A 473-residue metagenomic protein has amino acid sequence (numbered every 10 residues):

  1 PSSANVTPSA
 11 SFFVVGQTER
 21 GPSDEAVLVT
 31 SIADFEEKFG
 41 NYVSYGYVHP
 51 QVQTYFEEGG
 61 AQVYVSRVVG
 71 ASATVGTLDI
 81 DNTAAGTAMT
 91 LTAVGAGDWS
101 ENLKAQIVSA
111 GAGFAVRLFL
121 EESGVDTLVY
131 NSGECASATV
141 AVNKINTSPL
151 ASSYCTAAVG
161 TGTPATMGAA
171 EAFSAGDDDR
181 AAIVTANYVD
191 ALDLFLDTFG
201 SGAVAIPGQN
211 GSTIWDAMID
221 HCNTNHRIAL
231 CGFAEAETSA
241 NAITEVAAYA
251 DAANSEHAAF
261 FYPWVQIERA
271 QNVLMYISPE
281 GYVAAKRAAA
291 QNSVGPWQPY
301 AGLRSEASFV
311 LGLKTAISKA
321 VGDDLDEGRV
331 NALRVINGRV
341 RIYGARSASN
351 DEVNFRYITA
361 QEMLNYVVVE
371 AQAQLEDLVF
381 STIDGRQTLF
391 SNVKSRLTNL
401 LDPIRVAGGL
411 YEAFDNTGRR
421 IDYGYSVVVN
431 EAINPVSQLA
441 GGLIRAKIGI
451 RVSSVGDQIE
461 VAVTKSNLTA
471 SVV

Functional and structural regions predicted by a protein language model:
P1-D79, T83, M89-G95, D190-V473: Structured, hydrophobic secondary-structure cores that serve as assembly/anchoring elements
V14, G124, L128, A158 (+2 more regions): Detector for intrinsically disordered, low-structure N-terminal pre-sequences
F35-E37, T77-L150: Extended, beta-strand-rich, solvent-exposed assembly scaffolds of outer structural proteins
V63, E101-S109, S152-A157, Y425-V429: Generic structural motif
S148, G160-T161: Short, hydrophobic/aliphatic alpha-helical segments
C155-G160, G168: Compositionally biased, intrinsically disordered linkers/stalks adjacent to structured regions
T163-A182: Long, low-complexity, polar/charged, intrinsically disordered or flexibly structured peripheral segments
T185-Y188: Phosphate-interacting basic helix/loop segments used at nucleotide- and nucleic-acid interfaces
